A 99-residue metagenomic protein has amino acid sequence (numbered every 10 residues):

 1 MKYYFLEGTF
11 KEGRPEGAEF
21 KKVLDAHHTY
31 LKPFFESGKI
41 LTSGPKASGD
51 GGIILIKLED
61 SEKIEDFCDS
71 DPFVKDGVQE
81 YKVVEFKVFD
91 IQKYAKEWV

Functional and structural regions predicted by a protein language model:
M1-V99: Conserved, structured core segments of small domains
